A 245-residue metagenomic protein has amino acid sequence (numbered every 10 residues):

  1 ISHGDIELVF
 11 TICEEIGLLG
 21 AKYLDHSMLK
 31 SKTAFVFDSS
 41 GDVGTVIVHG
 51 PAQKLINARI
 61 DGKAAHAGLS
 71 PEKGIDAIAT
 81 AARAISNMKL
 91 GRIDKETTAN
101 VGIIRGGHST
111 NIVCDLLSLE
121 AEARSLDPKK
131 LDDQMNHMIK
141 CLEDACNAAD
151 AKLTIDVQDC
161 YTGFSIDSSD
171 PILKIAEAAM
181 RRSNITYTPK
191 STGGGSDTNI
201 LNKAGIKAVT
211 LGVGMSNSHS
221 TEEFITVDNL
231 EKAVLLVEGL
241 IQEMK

Functional and structural regions predicted by a protein language model:
I1-I16, K54-I60, L69-G91, A121 (+2 more regions): Alpha-helical metal-binding/catalytic segments enriched in His/Glu/Asp
I1-P51, A99, T110-N111, E122 (+1 more regions): Acidic/histidine-rich catalytic neighborhood of metal-dependent amide-processing enzymes
T45-I47, A65-E72, H108-S109, G163: A short glycine-threonine-serine/GTX helix/turn-capping micro-motif
A64-A65, A123-K130: A generic structural motif
S70-R105, I112, K129-K152: Acidic-enriched catalytic cores of C-N bond-cleaving enzymes acting on peptides and small amides
A79-D94, M135, A148, Y161-V209: Active-site-adjacent substrate-binding region of metalloamidase/peptidase-like peptide-processing proteins
N100-H108, E120-A123, K152-D170, G193 (+1 more regions): A short beta-alpha structural unit
I104, D115, I185-M244: Zn-dependent metallopeptidase/amidohydrolase metal-coordination segment
